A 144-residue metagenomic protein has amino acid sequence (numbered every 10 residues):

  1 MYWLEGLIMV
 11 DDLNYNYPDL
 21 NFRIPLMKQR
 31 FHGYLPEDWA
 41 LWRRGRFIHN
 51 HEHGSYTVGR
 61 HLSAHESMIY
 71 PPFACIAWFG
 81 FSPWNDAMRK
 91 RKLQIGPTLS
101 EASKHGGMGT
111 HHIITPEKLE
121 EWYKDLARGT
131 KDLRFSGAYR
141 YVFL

Functional and structural regions predicted by a protein language model:
M1-L144: Catalytic-site signature of metal-activated, phosphate-bearing donor transferases, centered on the GT-A/GT-A-like
